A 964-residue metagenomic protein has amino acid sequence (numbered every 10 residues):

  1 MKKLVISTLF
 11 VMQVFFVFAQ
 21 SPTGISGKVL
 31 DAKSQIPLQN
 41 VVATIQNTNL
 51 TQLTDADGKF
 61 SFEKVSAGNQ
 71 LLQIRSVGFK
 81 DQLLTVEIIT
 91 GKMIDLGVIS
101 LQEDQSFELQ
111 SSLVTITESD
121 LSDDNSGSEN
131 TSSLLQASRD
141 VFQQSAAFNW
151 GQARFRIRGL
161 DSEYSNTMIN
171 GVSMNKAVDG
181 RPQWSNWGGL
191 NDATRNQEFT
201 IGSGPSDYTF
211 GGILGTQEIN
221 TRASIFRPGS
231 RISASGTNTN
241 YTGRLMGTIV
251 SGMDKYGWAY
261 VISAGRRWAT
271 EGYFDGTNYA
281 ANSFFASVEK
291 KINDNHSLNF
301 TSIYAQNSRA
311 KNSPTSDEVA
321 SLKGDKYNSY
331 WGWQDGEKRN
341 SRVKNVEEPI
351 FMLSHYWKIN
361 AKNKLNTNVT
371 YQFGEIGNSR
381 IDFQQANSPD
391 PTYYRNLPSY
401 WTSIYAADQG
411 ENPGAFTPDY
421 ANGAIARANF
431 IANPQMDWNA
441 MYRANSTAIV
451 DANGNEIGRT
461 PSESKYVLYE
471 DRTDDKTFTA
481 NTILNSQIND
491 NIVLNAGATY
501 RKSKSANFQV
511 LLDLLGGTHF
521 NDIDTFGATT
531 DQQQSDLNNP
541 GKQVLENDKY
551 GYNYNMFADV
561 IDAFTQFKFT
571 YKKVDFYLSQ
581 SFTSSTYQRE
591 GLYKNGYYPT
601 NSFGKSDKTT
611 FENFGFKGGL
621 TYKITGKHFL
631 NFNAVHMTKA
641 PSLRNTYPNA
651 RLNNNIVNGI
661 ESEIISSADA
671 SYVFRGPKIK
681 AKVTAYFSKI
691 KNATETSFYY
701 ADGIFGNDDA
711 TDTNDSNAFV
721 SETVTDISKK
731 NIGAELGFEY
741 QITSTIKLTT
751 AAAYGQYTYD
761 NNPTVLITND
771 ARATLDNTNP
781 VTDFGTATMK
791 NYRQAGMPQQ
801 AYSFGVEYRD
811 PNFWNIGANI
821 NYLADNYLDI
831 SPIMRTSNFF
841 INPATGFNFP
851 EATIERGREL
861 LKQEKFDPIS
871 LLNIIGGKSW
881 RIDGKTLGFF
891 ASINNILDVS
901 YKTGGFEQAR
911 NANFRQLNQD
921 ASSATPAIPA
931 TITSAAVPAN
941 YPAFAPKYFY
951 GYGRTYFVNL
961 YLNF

Functional and structural regions predicted by a protein language model:
E63, Q143, V172-S203, N220-R222 (+2 more regions): Short acidic/polar hinge/loop motifs at secondary-structure boundaries that mediate gating or recognition
S203-S206, G215-G252, A264-D275: Short strand-turn segments of transmembrane beta-barrel domains in outer membranes, especially the first one or two
E289, S297-S354, G377-Y469, T530-V544 (+2 more regions): Acidic/polar loop-and-plug regions of large Gram-negative outer-membrane beta-barrel proteins
S308-A310, P314-V319, Q533-Q534, N538-Q543 (+7 more regions): Surface-exposed extracellular loop regions of Gram-negative outer-membrane beta-barrel proteins, predominantly
K326-I350, S354, Y552, M556 (+5 more regions): Outer-membrane beta-barrel signature, preferentially recognizing the C-terminal barrel domain of Gram-negative
K465-V467, V493-T625, A650, T764-T768: Signature of Gram-negative outer-membrane beta-barrel scaffolds
F687-K689, D715-P832, Y961: Gram-negative outer-membrane beta-barrel transporters
K691, Y822-I841, K878-F964: C-terminal beta-signal and adjacent terminal beta-strands/loops of Gram-negative outer-membrane beta-barrel proteins
